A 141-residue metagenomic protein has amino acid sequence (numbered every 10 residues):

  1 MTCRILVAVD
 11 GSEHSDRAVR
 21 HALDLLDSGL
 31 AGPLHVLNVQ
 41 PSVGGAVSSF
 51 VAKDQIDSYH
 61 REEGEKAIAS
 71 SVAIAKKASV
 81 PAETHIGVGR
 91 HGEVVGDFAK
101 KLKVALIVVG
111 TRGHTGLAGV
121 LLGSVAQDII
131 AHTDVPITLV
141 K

Functional and structural regions predicted by a protein language model:
T2-F50: Small/aliphatic-rich secondary-structure junction motif
S15-A18, A22, S71, A99 (+2 more regions): Small-residue (primarily alanine) positions within well-ordered alpha-helices, especially packing/interaction faces
R17, V94, G116: Phosphate- and divalent-cation-binding pockets in alpha/beta enzyme and binding domains that engage nucleotide-derived
H35-L37, E83-G87, T138: General small-molecule cofactor/ligand-binding pocket signal
V51, I86-R90, R112: Short beta->alpha linker loops
K53-K66: A short acidic, glycine-rich active-site loop that binds or catalyzes chemistry on phosphate/adenosine moieties
A73-I107: Structural beta-alpha unit
D97-K141: Gly/Ser-rich helix-loop-strand patches that form or flank binding pockets for ribonucleotide-derived cofactors
